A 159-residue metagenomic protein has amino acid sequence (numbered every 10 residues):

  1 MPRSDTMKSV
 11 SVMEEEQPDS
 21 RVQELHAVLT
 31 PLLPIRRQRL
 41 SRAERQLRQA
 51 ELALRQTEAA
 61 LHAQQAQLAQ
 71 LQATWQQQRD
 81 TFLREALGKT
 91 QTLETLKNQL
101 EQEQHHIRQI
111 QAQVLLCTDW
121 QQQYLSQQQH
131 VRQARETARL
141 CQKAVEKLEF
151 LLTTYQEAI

Functional and structural regions predicted by a protein language model:
M1-I159: Charge-rich amphipathic alpha-helical interaction elements
